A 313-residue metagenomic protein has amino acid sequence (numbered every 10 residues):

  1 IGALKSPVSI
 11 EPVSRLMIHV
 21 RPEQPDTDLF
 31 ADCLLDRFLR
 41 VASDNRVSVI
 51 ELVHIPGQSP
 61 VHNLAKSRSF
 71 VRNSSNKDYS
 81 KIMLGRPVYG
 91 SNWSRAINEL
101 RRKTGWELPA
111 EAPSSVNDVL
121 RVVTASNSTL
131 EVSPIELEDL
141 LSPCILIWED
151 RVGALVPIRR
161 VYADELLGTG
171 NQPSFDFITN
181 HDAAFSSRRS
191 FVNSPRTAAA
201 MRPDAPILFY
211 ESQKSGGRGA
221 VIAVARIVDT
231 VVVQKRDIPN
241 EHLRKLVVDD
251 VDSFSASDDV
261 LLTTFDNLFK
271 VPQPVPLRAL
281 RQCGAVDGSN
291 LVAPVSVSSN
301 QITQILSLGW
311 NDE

Functional and structural regions predicted by a protein language model:
I1-E11: Acetyl-CoA-dependent GNAT
S9-P25: Conserved acetyl-CoA binding element of GNAT-fold acetyltransferases
H19-E23, L52-G57: Structural motif
D26-S43, S67: Conserved acetyl-CoA-binding loop-helix of GNAT-fold acetyltransferases
R37, V47-S48, L52, S59-Q172 (+3 more regions): Contiguous surface segments at macromolecular interaction interfaces
H181-N193: Short, structured beta-strand/loop micro-motifs enriched in basic residues and often containing a Trp
T197-Q213: Short coil-to-beta transition motif at edge beta-strands of beta-rich domains
G219-V231: Short beta-strand-centered aromatic/proline hotspots
